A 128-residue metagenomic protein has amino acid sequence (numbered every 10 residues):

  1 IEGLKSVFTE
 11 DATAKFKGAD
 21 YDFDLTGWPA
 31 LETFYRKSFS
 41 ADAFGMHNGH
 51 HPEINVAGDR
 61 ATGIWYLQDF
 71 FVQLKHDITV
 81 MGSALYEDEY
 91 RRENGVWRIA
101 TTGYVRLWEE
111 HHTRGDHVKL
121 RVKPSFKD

Functional and structural regions predicted by a protein language model:
I1-L67: A solvent-exposed, acidic/Ser-Thr-rich amphipathic alpha-helical stretch
S40-D128: A beta-strand edge to alpha-helix "cap/lid" segment located at domain peripheries
